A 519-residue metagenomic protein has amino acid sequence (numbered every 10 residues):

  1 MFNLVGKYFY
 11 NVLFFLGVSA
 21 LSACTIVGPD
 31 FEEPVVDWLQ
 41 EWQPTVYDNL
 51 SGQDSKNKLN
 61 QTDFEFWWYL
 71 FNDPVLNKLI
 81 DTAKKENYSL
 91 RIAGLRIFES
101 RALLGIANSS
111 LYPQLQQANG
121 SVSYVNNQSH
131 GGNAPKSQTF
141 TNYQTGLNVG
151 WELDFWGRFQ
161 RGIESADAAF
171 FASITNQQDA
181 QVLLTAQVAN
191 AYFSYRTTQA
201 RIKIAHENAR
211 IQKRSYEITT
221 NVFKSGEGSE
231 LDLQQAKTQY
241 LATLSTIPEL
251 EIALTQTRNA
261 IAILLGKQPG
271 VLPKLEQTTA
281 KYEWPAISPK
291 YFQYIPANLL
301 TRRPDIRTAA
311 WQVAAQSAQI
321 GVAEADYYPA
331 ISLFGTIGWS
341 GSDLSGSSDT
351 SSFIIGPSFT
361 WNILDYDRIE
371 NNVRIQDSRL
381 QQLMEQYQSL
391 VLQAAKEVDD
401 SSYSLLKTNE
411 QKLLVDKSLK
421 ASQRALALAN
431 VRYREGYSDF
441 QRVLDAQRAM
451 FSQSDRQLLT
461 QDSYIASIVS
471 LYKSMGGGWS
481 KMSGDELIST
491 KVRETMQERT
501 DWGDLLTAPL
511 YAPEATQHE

Functional and structural regions predicted by a protein language model:
F2-K85, D167, E251-T301, R307 (+1 more regions): Terminal intrinsically disordered/low-complexity segments used for targeting and assembly
D30, E41, E65-F66, N72-T82 (+6 more regions): Small/polar-residue-enriched beta-strand and adjacent coil segments characteristic of outer-membrane beta-barrel
E86-N87, S225, E435: Charged, alpha-helical scaffolding/interaction elements associated with membrane systems
A93-A107, A180, L184-E207, I211-N221 (+7 more regions): Amphipathic alpha-helical coiled-coil segments
G105-I106, N127-S129, S245-P248, G270: Secretory-pathway/luminal and periplasmic proteins that interact with or process carbohydrate-rich
S110-L111, Q128-G132, I218-K224, Q234 (+1 more regions): Amphipathic alpha-helical coiled-coil/rod segments that serve as protein-protein coupling scaffolds
K224-T255, Q453-L459, S463: Repeat-solenoid scaffold signature
S229, Q268, S438-D439: Short coil/turn motifs that cap or connect alpha-helices
